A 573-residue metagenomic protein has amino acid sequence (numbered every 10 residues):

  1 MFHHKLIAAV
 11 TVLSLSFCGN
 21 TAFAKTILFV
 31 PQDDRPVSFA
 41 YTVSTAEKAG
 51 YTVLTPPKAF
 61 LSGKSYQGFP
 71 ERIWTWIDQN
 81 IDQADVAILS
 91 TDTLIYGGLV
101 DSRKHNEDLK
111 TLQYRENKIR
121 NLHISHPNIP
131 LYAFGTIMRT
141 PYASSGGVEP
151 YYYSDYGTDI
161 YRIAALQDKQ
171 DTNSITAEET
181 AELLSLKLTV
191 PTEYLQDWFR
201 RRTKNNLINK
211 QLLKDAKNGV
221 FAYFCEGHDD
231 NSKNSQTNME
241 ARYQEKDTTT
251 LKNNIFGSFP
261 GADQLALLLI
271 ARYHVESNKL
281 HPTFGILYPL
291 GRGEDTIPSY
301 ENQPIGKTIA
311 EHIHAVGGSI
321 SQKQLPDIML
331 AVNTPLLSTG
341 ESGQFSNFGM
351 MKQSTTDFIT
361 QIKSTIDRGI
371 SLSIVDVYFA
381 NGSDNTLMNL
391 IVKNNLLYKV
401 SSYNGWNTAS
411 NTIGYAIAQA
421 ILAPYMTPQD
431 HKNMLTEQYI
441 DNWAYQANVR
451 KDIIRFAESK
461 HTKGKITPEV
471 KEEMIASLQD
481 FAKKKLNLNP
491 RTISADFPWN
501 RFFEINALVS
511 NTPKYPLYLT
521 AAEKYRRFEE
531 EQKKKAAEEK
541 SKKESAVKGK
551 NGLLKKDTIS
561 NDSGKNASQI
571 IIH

Functional and structural regions predicted by a protein language model:
M1-A8: Bacterial N-terminal signal peptides that target proteins for export
A8-C18: Bacterial N-terminal signal peptides
N20-A24: Sec/Tat signal peptide C-region and signal peptidase I cleavage site
K25-K535, K543, G564, I570: An N-terminal assembly and electron-transfer interface module characteristic of large anaerobic redox and radical
K533-H573: Compositionally biased, proline/threonine/alanine/serine-rich low-complexity intrinsically disordered stretches
